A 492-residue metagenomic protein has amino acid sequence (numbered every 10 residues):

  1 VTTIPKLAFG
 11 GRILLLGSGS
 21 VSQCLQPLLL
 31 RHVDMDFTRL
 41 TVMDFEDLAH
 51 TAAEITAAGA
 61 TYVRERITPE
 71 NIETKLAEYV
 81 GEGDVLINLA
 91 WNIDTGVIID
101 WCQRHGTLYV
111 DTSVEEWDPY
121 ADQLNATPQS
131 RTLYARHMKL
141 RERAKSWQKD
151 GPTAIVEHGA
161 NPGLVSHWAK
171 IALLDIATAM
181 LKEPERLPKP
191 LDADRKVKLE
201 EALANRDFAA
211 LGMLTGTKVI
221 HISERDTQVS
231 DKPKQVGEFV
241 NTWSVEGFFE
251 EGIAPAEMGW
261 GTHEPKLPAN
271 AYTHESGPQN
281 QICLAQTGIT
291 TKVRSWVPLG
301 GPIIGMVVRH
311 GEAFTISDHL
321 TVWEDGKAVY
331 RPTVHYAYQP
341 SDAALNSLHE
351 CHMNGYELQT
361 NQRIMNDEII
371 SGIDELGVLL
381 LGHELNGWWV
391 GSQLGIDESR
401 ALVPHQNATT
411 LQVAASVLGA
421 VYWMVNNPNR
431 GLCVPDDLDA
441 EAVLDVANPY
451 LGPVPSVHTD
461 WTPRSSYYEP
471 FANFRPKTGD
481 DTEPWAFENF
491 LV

Functional and structural regions predicted by a protein language model:
V1-G11: A short, basic/flexible loop-to-alpha-helix module at the beginning of a structural domain
R12-P27: Glycine-rich adenosine-cofactor-binding loop
D34-E54: NAD(P)-binding Rossmann-fold cofactor-contacting core
A58-G59, Y79-L86: Short acidic/histidine-rich motifs immediately flanking catalytic phosphotransfer sites in two-component signaling
R64-V80: Conserved Rossmann-fold cofactor-binding substructure of NAD(P)-dependent oxidoreductases
I67, V85-T95, G106: N-terminal glycine-rich "phosphate-gripper" loop used for MgATP/nucleotide binding and carboxylate activation
I93-T107, T112-G151: Rossmann-fold NAD(P)-binding glycine/threonine-rich loop
D175-V492: C-terminal catalytic/substrate-binding lobe primarily of soluble NAD(P)-dependent oxidoreductases
